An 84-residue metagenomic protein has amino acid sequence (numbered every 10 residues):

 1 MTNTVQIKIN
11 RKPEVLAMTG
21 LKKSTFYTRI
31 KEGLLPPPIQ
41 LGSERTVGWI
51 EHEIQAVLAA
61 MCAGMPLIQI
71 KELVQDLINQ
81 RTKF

Functional and structural regions predicted by a protein language model:
M1-R29, A56-A63: Polyanion-binding surface elements
E32-I39: Short, solvent-exposed alpha-helical "recognition" segments
I39-T46: Short Lys/Arg-enriched helix C-cap and helix-to-coil transition segments that create basic nucleic-acid-contact patches
E53-F84: A short, Lys/Arg-enriched interface patch at domain edges and termini
